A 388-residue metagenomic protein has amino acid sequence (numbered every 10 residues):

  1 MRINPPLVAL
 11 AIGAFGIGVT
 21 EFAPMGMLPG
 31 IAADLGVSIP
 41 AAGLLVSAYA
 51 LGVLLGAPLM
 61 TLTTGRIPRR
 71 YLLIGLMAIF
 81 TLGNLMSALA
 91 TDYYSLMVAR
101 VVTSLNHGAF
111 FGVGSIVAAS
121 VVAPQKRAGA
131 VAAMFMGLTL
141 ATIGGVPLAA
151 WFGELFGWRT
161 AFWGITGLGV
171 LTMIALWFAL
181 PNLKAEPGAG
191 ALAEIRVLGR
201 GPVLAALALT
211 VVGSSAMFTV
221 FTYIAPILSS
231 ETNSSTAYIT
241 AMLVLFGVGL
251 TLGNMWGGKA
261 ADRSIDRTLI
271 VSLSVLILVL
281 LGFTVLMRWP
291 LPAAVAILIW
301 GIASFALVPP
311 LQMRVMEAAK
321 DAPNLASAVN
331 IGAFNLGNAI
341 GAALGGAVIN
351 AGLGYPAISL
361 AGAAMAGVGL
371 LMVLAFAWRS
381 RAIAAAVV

Functional and structural regions predicted by a protein language model:
G36, P68, L89-S95, N233 (+1 more regions): Helix-breaking motifs and short loop linkers at transmembrane-helix boundaries and internal kinks in secondary membrane
L55-Y94: Conserved MFS/SLC helix-loop-helix module at the cytosolic interface between two early adjacent transmembrane helices
A57-P68, G253-I265, I349-N350: Helix-to-loop junctions at the C-terminal end of transmembrane segments in multipass secondary transporters
I79-M86, Y94-T103, L291-I299: Paired small-residue
T91-S95, A123-L180, I227: Helix-loop-helix hairpin linking two adjacent transmembrane segments in secondary transporters
A99-G137: Cytoplasmic helix-loop-helix junction between adjacent transmembrane helices in 12-TM secondary transporters
F110-V122, A306-A319: Intracellular juxtamembrane helix-capping segments at the cytosolic ends of symmetry-related transmembrane helices
R267-L311: C-terminal transmembrane helical hairpin of 12-TM major facilitator-type secondary transporters
